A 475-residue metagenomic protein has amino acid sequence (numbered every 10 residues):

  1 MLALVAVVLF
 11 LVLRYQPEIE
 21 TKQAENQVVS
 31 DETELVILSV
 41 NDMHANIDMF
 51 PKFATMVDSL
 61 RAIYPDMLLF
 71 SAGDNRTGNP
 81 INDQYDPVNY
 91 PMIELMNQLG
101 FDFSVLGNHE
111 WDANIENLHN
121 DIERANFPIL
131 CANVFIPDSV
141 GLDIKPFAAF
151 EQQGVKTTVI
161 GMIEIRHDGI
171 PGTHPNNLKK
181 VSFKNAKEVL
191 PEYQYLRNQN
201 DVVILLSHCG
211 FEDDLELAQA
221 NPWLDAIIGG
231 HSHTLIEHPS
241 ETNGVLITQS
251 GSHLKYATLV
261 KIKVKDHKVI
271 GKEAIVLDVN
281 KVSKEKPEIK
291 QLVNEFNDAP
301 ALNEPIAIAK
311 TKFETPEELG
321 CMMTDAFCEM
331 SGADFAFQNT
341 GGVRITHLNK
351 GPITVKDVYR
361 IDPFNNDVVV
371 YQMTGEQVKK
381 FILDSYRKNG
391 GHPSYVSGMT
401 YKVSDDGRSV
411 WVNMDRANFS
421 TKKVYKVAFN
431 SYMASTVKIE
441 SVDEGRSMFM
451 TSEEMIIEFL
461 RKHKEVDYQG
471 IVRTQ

Functional and structural regions predicted by a protein language model:
L2, L13-K290, T315-A326, A336 (+4 more regions): Acidic, metal/ion-coordinating pockets
L2-V8: Core hydrophobic alpha-helical transmembrane segments of single-pass membrane proteins
V8-F10, Y15, L460: Compositionally biased, intrinsically disordered low-complexity segments
E34, S59, I93, E192 (+2 more regions): Catalytic centers of hydrolytic enzymes
